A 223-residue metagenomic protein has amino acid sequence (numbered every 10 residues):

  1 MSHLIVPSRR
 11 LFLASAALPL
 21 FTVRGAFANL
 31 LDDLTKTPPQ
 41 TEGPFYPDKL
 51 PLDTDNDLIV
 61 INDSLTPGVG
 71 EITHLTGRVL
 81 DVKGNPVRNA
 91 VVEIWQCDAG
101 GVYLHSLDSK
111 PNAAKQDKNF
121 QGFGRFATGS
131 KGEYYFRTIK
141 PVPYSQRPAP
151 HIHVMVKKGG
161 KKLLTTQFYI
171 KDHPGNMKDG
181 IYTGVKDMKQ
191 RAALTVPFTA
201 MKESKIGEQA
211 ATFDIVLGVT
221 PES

Functional and structural regions predicted by a protein language model:
M1-F21: N-terminal secretory signal peptides and thylakoid transit peptides that target proteins across membranes
P19, V23, D81-V82: Generic N-terminal helix/loop capping motif
N29-T195, T199-S223: Beta-strand-dominated extracellular/periplasmic modules and repeats in secreted or surface-exposed proteins
